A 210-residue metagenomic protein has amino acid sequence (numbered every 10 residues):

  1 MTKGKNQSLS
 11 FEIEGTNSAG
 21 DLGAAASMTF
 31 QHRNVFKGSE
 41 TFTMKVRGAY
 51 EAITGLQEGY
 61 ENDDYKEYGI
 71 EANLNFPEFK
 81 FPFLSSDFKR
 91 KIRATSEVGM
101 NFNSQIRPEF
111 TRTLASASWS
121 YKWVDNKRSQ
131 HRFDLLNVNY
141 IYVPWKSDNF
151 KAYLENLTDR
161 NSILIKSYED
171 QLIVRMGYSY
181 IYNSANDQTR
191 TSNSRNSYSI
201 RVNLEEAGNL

Functional and structural regions predicted by a protein language model:
M1-E14: Periplasmic polypeptide-binding modules associated with outer-membrane biogenesis and secretion
M1-G4, A26-H32: N-terminal periplasmic accessory domains that precede and gate Gram-negative outer-membrane beta-barrel machines
S8-S10, D21-L22, G38-F42: Extended hydrophobic-aromatic, low-complexity segments
S8-S10, L56-L210: Transmembrane beta-strand segments of outer-membrane beta-barrel domains in Gram-negative and organellar OMPs
G15-T16, H32-N34, A52, P77: Strand-loop-strand
S18-D21, F36-G38, P108-E109: Short glycine/serine/proline-enriched coil/turn segments at secondary-structure junctions
R33-F36, T41, A49, D63: Membrane-proximal, glycine/serine-rich, low-complexity loop/turn segments characteristic of large bacterial
K45-V46, E51, G69-E71: Long, C-terminal catalytic modules of enzymes
